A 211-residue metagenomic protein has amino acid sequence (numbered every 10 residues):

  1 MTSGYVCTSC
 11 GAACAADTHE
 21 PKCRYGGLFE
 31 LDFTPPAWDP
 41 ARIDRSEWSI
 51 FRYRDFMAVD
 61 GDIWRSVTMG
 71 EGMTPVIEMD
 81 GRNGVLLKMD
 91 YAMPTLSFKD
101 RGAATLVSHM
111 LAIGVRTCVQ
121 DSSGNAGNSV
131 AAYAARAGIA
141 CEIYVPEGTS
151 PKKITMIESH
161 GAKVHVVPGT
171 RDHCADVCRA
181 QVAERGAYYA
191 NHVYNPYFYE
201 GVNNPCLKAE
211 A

Functional and structural regions predicted by a protein language model:
M1-A211: PLP-dependent amino-acid enzyme catalytic core
